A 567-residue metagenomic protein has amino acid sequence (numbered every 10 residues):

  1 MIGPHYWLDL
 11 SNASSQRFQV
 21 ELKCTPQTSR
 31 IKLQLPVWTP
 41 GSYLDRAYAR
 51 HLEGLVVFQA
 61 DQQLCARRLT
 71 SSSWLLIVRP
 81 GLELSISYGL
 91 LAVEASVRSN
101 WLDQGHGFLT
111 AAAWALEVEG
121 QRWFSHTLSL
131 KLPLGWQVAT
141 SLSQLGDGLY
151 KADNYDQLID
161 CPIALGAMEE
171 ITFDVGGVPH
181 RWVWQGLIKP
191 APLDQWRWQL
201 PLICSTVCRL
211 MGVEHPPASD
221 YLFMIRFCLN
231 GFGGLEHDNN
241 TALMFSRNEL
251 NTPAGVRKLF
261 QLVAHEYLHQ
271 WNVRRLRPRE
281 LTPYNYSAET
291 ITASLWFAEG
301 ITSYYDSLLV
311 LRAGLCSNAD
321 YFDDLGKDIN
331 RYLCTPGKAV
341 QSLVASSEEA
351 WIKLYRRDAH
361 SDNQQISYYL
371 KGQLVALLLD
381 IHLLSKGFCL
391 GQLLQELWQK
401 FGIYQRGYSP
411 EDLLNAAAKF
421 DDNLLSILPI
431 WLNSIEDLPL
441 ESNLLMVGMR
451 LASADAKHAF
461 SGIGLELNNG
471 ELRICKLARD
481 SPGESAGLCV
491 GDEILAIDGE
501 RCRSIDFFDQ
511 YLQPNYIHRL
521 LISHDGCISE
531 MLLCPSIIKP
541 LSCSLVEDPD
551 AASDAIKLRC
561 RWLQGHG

Functional and structural regions predicted by a protein language model:
M1-W38: Early extracytoplasmic/domain-onset interaction patches
P4-Y6, F18-L22, L84-I86, H126-L128 (+3 more regions): Hydrophobic residues positioned within well-ordered beta-strands of beta-sheet architectures
D45-F58, Q62-P216, C228-G231: Non-catalytic architectural context of zinc metalloproteases
W136, M211-H215, E266-R275, R279 (+6 more regions): A generic secondary-structure signal for well-formed alpha-helical elements
I171-L295: Juxtacatalytic substrate-recognition/specificity segment
A218-M224, R279-N285, G314-L325, L390-L393: Short, glycine/acidic-rich hinge or "gate" loops at secondary-structure transitions that mediate conformational
T241, L250, R275-L276, S287-V340 (+1 more regions): Post-HExxH zinc-binding segment in Zn-dependent metallohydrolases
A319-G567: C-terminal recognition in membrane/secretory proteostasis and scaffolding
